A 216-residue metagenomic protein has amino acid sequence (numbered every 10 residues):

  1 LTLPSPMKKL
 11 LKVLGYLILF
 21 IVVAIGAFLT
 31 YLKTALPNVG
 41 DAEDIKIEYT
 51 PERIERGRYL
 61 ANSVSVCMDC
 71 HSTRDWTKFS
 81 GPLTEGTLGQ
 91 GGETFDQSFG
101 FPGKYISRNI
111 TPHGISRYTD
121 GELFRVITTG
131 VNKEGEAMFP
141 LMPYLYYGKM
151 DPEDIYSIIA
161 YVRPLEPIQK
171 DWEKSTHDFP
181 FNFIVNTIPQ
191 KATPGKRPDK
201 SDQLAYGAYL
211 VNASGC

Functional and structural regions predicted by a protein language model:
L1-P6: Short, Lys/Arg-enriched N-terminal segments with co-localized hydrophobic residues within the first ~10-30 amino acids
M7-D41: N-terminal type II signal-anchor transmembrane helix that functions as the membrane-insertion/stop-transfer segment
L29-L32, T119-N132, Y146-W172: C-terminal capping alpha-helices of c-type cytochrome domains
N38-N62, I184-N212: Electrostatic cytochrome c docking/interface patches
E55, Y59, R108, G121-R125 (+2 more regions): Solvent-exposed, polar/charged alpha-helical surfaces in well-ordered, non-transmembrane soluble domains, broadly
G57, V64-R74, I158, G207-C216: The canonical Cys-X-X-Cys-His
N62-S65, Y105-S107, A137-F139, A213: Extracytoplasmic
R74-E122, M138-P152, T176-I188: Gly/Gly-Pro-rich "capping" loops immediately C-terminal to redox-active cysteine motifs in periplasmic/lumenal
